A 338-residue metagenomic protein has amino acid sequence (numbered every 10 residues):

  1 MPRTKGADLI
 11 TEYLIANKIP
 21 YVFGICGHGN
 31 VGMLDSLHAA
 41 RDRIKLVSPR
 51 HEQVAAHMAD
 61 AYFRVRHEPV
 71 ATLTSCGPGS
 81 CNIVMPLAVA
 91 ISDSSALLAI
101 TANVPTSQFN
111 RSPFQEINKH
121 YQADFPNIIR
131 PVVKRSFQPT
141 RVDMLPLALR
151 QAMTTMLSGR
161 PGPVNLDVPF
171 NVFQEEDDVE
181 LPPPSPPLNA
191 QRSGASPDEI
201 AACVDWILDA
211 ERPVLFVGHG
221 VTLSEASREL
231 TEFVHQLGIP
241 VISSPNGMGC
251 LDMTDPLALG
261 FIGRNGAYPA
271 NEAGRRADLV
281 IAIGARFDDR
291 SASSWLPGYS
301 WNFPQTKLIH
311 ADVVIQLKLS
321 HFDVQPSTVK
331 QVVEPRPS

Functional and structural regions predicted by a protein language model:
M1-S338: N-terminal alpha/beta PP-like core and its mobile active-site loop of ThDP/TPP-dependent enzymes
